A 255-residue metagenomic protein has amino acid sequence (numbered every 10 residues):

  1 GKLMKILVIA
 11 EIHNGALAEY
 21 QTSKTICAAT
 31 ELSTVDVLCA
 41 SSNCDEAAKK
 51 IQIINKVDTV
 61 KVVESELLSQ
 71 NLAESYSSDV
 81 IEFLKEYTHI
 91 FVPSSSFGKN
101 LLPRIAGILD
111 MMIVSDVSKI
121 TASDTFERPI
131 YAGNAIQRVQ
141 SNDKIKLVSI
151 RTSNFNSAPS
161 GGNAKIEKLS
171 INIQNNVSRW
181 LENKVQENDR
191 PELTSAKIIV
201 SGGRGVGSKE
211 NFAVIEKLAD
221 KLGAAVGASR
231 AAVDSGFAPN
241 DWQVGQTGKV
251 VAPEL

Functional and structural regions predicted by a protein language model:
G1-L255: N-terminal glycine-rich FAD/FM-binding segment characteristic of electron-transfer flavoproteins
